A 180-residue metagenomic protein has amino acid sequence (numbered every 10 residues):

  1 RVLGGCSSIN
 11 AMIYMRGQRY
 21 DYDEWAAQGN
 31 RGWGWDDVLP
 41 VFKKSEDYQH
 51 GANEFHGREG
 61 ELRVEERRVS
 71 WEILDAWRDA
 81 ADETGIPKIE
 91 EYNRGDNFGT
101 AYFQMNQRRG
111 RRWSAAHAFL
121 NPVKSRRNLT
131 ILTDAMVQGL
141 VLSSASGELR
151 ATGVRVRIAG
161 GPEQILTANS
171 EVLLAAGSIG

Functional and structural regions predicted by a protein language model:
R1-K44, L149, L174: N-terminal glycine-rich phosphate/pyrophosphate-binding loop and immediately adjacent elements
V2, K124, G147, I165-L166: Solvent-exposed alpha-helices and their adjacent loops that cap or buttress functional pockets in soluble metabolic
V2, V156-P162: Short acidic, glycine-rich loop/turn motifs
A26-S144, E148-A151, R157: Conserved redox-cofactor binding core of oxidoreductases
G160-E171, A175: Core beta-strand elements of the Rossmann-like FAD/NAD(P) dinucleotide-binding domain in flavoenzyme oxidoreductases
